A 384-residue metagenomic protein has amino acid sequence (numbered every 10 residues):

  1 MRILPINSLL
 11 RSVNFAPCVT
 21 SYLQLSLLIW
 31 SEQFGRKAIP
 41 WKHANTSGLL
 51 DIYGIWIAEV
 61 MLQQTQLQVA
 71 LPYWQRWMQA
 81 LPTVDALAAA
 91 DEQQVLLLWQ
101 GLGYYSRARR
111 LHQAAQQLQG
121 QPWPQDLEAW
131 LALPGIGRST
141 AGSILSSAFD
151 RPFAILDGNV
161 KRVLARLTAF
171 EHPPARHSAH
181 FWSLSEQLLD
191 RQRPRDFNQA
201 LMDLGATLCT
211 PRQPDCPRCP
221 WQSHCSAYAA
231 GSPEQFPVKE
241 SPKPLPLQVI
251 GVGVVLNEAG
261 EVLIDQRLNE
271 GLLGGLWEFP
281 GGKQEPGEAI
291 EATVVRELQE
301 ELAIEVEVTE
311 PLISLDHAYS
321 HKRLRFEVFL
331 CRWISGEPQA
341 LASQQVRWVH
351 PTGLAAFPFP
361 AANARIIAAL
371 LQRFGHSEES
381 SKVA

Functional and structural regions predicted by a protein language model:
S8, S12, S21, S377-S381: Serine residues within intrinsically disordered or low-complexity segments
S26, W30-P217, W221-A230: Catalytic cores of DNA base-excision repair glycosylases
A44-S47, K239-P242, L312-A318: Short, solvent-exposed loop/turn elements at beta->coil junctions and helix N-caps that rim active or binding pockets
P214, R218-G251, A318, R325 (+1 more regions): Acidic, metal-coordinating catalytic segment for phosphate/diphosphate chemistry, firing primarily on the Nudix
S232-E278, E307: N-terminal strand-loop-strand
F279-I313: The catalytic Nudix box helix
L315-E337: Phosphate/ribose-recognition catalytic cores of enzymes acting on nucleotide-derived substrates
L330-F374: NUDIX/MutT-family hydrolases
